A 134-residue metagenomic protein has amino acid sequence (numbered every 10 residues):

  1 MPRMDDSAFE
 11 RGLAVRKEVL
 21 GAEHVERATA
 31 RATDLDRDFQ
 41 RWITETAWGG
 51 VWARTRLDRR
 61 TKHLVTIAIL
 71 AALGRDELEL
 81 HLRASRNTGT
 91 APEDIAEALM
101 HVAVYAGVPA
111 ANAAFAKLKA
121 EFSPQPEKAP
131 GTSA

Functional and structural regions predicted by a protein language model:
M1-T61, R83, N87, N112-A134: Acidic, glycine/proline-rich low-complexity segments that act as flexible tails and inter-domain linkers
L20, W48, I67, L73 (+1 more regions): Short glycine-rich loop/turn motifs that provide flexible caps or phosphate-binding loops at active sites
I43-A47, L64-I69, A98-A103: Short alpha-helical scaffolding segments that buttress acidic/His motifs in well-ordered protein cores
L64, L70-A96: Mid-chain, well-packed structural core segment of small domains
E77, H101, V108-P109: Substrate/cofactor-recognition hotspot
E93-E97, A113-A116: A glycine-rich phosphate/pyrophosphate-binding beta-strand-loop-alpha-helix module
V104-Y105, F122: Short Asp/Glu-rich motifs
